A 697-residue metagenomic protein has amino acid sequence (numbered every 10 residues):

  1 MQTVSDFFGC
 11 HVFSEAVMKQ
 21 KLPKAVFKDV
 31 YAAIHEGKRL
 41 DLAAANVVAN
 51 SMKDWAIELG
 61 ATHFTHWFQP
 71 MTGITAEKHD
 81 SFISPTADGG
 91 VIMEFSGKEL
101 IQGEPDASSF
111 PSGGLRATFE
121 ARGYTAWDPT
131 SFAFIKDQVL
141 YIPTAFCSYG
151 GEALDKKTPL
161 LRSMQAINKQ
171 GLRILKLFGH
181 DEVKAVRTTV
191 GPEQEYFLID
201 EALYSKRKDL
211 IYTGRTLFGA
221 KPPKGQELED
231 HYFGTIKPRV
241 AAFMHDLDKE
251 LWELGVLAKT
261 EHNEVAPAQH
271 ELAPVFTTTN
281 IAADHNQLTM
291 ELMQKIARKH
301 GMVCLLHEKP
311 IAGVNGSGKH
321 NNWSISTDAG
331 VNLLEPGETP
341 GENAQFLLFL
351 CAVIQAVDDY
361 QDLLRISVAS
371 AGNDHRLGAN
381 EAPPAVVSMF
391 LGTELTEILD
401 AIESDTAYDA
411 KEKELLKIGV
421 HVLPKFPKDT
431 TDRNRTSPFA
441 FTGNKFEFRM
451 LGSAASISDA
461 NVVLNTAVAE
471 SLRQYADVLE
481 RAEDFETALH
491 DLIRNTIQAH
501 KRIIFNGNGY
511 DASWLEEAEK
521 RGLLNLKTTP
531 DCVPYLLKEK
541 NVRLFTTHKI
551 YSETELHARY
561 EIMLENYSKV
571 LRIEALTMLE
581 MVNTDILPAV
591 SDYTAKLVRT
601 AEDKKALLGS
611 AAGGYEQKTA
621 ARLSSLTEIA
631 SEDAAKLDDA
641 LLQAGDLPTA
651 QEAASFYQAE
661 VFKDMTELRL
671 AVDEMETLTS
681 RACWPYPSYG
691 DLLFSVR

Functional and structural regions predicted by a protein language model:
M1-S14, A33-H35, G151, P223-Y232: Gly-rich Lys/Arg/Thr-decorated short loops/hinges at beta-loop-alpha junctions or inter-strand turns that position
F7-F119: Active-site core of metal-dependent hydrolases
A44, F68, S96, P274-F276 (+5 more regions): Active-site proximal loops enriched in glycine and acidic residues that flank catalytic Cys/His/Asp and coordinate
A44-V48, F68-P70, K98-E99, F146 (+4 more regions): Active-site-proximal loop/turn and secondary-structure-junction residues that shape catalytic pockets, frequently
I57, A61, T65-Q69, H285-K299 (+4 more regions): Hydrophobic/aromatic-rich, well-ordered segments within soluble, folded domains that form packed cores
G73-G89, S108, R207, G214-T216 (+4 more regions): Short linear, low-complexity motifs centered on an aromatic residue
E120-L306, N315-G318, I325-E561: Glycine-rich, acidic/polar active-site loops that bind/position phosphate-bearing ligands
T496-R697: C-terminal amphipathic alpha-helical interaction region
